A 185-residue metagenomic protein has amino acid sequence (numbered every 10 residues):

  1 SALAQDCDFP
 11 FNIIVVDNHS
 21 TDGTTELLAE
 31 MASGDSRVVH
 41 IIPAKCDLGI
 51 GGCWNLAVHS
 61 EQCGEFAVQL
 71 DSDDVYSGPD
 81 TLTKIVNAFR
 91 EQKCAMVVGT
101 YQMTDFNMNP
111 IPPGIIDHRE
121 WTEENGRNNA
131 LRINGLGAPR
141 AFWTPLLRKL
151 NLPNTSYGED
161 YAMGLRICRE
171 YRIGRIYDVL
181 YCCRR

Functional and structural regions predicted by a protein language model:
S1-P10: Short, acidic, metal-binding catalytic loop of nucleotide-sugar glycosyltransferases
D17-E26, C46: A conserved acidic beta->alpha catalytic loop
A44-Q62: Glycine-rich, basic loop-to-helix element that forms the pyrophosphate-binding segment of sugar-nucleotide handling
G64-V75: Short beta-strand-to-loop acidic/aromatic patch adjacent to the donor-nucleotide binding site
D80-P113: Conserved donor NDP-sugar-binding/catalytic core segment of glycosyltransferases
T100, G174-L180: Catalytic beta-strand/loop signature of glycosyltransferases that borders the donor
T100, P113-I133: Short, flexible, basic/aromatic active-site loop/helix in glycosyltransferases
S156-M163: Acidic donor-binding loop at a coil-to-helix junction in glycosyltransferase catalytic cores that engages
